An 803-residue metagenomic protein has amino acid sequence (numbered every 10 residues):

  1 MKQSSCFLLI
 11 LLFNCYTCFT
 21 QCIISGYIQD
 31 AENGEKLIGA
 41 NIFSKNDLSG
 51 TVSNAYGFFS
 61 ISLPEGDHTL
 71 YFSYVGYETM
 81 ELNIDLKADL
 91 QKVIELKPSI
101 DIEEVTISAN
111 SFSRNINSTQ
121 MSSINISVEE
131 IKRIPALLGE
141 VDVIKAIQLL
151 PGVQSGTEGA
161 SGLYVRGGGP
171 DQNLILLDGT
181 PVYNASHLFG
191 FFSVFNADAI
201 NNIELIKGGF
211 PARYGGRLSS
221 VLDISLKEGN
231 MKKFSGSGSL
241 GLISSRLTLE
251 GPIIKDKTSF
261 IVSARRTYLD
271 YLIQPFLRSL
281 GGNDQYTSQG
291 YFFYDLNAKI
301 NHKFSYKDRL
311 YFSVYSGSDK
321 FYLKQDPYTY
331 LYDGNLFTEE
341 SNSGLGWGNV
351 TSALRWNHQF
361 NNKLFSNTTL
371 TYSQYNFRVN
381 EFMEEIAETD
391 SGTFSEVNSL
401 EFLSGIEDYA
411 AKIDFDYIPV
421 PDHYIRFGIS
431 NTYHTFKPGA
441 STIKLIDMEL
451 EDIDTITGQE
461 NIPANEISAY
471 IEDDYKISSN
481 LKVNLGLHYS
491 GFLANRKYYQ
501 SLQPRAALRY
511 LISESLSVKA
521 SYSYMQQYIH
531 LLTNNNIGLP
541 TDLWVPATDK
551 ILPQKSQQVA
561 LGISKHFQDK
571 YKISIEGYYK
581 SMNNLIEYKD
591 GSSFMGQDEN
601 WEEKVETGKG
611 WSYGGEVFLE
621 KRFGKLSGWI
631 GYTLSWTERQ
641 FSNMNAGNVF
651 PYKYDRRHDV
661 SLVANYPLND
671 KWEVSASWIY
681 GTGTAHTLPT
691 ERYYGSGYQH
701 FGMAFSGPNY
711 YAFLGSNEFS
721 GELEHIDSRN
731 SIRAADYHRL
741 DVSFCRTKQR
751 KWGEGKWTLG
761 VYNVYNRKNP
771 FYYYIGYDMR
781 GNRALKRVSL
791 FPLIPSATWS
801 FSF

Functional and structural regions predicted by a protein language model:
Q29-N33, A40-K45, S73-Y77, K87-P135 (+3 more regions): Short, acidic, small-residue-rich periplasmic hinge/interaction motif at the N-terminus of Gram-negative outer-membrane
S60-S62, R133-P135, T180-K207: Short acidic/polar hinge/loop motifs at secondary-structure boundaries that mediate gating or recognition
V93-I94, L149-L150, V194-K233, R246-T248 (+1 more regions): A beta-strand signature from Gram-negative outer-membrane beta-barrel systems, especially the internal plug domain
G241-R266, N283-K324, G344-Y372, V420 (+1 more regions): Transmembrane beta-barrel wall of Gram-negative outer-membrane proteins
K320-Y322, D326-P327, N376, A440-I443 (+5 more regions): Surface-exposed extracellular loop regions of Gram-negative outer-membrane beta-barrel proteins, predominantly
D408-K412, T457-P463, S468, L552 (+4 more regions): Outer membrane beta-barrel strand-and-loop segments of large Gram-negative receptors, especially TonB-dependent
Y579-S581, E603-T690: Gram-negative outer-membrane beta-barrel transporters
Y680-G721, R733-D741, C745-F803: C-terminal beta-signal and adjacent terminal beta-strands/loops of Gram-negative outer-membrane beta-barrel proteins
